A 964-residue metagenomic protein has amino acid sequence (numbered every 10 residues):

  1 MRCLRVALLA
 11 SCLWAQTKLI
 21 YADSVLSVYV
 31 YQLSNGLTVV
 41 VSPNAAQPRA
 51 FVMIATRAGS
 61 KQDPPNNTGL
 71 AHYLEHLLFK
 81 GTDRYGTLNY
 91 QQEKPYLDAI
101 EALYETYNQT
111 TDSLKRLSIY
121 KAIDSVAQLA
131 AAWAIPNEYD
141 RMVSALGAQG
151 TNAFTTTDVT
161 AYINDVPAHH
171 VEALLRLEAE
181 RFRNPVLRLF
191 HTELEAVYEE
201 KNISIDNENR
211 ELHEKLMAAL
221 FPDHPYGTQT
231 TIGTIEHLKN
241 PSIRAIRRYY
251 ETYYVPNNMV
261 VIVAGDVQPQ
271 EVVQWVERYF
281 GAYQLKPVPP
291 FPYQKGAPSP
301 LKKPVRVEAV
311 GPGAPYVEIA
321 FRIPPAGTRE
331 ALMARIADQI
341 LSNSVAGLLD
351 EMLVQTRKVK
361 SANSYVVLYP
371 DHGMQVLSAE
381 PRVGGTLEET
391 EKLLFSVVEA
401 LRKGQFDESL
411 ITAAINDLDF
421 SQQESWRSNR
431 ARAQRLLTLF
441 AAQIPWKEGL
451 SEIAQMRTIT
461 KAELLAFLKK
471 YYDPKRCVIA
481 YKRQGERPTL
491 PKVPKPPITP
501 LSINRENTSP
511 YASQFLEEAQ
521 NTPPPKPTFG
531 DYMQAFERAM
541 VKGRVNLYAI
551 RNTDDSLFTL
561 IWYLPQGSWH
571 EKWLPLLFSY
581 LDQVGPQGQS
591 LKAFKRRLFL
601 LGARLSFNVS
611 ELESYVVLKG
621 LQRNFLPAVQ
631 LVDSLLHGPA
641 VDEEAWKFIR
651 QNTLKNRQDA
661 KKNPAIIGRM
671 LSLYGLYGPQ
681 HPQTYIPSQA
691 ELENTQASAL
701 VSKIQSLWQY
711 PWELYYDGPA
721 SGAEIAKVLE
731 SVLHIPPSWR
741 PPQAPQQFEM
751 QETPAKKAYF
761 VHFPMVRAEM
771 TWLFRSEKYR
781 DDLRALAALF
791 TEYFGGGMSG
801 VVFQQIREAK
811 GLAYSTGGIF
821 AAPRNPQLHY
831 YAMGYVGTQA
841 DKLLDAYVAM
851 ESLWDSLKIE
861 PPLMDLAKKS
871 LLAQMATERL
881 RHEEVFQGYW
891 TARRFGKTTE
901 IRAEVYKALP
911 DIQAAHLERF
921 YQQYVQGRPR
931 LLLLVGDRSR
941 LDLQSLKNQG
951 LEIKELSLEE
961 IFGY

Functional and structural regions predicted by a protein language model:
R2-L9: Sec-dependent signal peptide recognition, specifically the positively charged N-region followed immediately by
W14-V41, Q268-V310, Y316, A320 (+8 more regions): Proteolytic maturation boundary segments
S42-P43, Q47-S60, G69-L70, T87-E180 (+17 more regions): M16 family metallopeptidases and their MPP-like homologs
N67-H76: Histidine-centered catalytic micro-motifs
V171-A173, P269-V273, R329, G385-E389 (+5 more regions): Short, conserved charged micro-motifs
E180-L187, Y279-P287, F395-F406, D633-V641 (+3 more regions): A common structural junction motif
Y198-R210: Carboxylate/His-rich catalytic cores and anion/metal-binding grooves
